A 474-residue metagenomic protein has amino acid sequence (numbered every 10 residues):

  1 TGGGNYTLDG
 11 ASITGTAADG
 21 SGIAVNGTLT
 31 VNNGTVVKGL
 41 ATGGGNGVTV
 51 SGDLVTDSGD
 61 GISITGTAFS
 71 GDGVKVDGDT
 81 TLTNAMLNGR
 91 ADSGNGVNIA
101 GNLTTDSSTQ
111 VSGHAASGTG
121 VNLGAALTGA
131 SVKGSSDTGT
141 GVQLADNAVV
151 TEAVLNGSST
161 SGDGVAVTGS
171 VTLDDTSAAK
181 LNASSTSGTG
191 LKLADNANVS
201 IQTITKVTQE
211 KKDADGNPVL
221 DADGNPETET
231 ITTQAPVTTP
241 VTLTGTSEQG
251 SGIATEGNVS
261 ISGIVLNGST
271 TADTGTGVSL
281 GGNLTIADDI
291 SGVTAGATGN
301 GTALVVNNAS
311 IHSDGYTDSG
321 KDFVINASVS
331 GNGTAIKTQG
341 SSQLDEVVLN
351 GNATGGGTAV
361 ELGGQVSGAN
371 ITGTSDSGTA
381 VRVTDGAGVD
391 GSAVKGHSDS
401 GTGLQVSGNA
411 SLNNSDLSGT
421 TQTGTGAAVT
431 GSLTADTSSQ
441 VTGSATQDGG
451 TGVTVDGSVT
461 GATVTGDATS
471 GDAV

Functional and structural regions predicted by a protein language model:
G4-G20, G27-G45, G52-S70, G78-G94 (+14 more regions): Beta-strand-rich solenoid/repeat architectures in extracellular/passenger domains of polysaccharide-targeting enzymes
A24, A166, A254: N-acyltransferase acceptor-side catalytic subdomain
V31, L193-N196, I201: Long, compositionally biased, intrinsically disordered segments
Q202-V219, G224-P240, A468: Serine/threonine-rich low-complexity intrinsically disordered regions
